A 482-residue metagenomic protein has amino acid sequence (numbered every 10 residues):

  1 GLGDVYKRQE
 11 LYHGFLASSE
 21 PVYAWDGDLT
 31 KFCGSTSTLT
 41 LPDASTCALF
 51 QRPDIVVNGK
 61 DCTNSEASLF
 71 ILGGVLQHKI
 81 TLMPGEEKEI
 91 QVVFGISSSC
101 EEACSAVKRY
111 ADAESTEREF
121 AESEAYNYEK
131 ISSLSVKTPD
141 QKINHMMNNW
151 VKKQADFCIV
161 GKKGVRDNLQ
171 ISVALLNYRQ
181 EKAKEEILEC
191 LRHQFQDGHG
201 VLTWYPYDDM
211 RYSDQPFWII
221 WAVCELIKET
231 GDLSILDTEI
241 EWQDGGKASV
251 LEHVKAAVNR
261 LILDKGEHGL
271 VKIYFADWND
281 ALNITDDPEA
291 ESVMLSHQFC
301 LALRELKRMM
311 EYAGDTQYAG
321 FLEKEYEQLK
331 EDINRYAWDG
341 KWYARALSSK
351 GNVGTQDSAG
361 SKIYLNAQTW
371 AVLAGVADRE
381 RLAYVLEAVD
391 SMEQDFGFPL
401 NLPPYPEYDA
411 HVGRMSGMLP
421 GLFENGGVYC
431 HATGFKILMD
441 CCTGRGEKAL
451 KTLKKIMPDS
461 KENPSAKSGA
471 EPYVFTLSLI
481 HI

Functional and structural regions predicted by a protein language model:
L2-Y6, I482: Short, small-residue-biased leader/transition segments that mark boundaries at the very start of proteins
S65-A67, Q77-L82: Beta-strand-rich interaction surfaces with strong enrichment in secreted/lumenal proteins
I80-S98, F299-A302: Short Pro-Gly-centered flexible turn/kink motifs
S105-D112, R118-E119, M146, R179-R192 (+4 more regions): Extended, well-ordered alpha-helical scaffold segments
E117-K163, E185, E189, R260 (+1 more regions): Low-complexity, Ser/Thr/Pro/Gly-enriched N-terminal "stalk/linker" regions
E122, V201, Q298-V412, K454-I480: Catalytic cores of carbohydrate-active enzymes
A155-N168, W204-D214, L282-S296, S349-A374 (+4 more regions): Solvent-exposed loop and edge beta-strand segments that line ligand/cofactor-binding and catalytic clefts
R166-N168, S172-G269, S292-S296, C300 (+2 more regions): Aromatic-rich carbohydrate-recognition surfaces in CAZymes
